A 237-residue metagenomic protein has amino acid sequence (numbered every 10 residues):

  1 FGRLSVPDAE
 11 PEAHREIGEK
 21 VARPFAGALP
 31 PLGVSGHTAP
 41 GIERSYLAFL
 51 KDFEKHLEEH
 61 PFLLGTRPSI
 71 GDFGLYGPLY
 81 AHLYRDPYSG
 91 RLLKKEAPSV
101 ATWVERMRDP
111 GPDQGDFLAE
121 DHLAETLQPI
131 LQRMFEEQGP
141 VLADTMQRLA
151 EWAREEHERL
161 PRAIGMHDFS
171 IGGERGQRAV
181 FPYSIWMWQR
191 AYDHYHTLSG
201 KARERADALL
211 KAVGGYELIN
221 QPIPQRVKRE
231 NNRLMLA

Functional and structural regions predicted by a protein language model:
F1-S45: Internal, well-ordered alpha/beta segment that forms a basic, Gly-enriched binding/recognition surface
R3-L4, K20, P24, A28 (+6 more regions): Residues that form generic nucleotide/phosphate-binding pockets
P30-R67, R85: Short N-terminal edge-element motif at the start of the domain
E43, L47, R67-I70, K94-A101: Alpha-helix initiation and capping sites
K55-G65, D113, A150-E151, L198 (+1 more regions): Surface-exposed helix-capping loop/turn segments at secondary-structure junctions
L63-L83: GST superfamily/GST-like fold recognition
Y76, Y80-R175: Active-site/pore-lining binding-face segments in mid-to-C-terminal subdomains
E174-A237: C-terminal non-catalytic accessory extensions
